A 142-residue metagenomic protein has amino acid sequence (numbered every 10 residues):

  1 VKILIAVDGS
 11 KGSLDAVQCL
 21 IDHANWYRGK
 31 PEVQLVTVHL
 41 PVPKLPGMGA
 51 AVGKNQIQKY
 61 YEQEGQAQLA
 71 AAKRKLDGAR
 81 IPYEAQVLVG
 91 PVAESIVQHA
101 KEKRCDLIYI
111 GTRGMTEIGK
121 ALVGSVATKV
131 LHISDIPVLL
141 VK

Functional and structural regions predicted by a protein language model:
V1-V52, K75: Small/aliphatic-rich secondary-structure junction motif
S13-A16, A100, A127, S134: Small-residue (primarily alanine) positions within well-ordered alpha-helices, especially packing/interaction faces
Q34-V36, E84-L88, L139: General small-molecule cofactor/ligand-binding pocket signal
K54-A67: A short acidic, glycine-rich active-site loop that binds or catalyzes chemistry on phosphate/adenosine moieties
R74-I108: Structural beta-alpha unit
L107-H132: Glycine-rich, Arg-bearing micro-motifs that act as flexible, cationic patches
I133-K142: Short, flexible loop segments at boundaries between secondary-structure elements
